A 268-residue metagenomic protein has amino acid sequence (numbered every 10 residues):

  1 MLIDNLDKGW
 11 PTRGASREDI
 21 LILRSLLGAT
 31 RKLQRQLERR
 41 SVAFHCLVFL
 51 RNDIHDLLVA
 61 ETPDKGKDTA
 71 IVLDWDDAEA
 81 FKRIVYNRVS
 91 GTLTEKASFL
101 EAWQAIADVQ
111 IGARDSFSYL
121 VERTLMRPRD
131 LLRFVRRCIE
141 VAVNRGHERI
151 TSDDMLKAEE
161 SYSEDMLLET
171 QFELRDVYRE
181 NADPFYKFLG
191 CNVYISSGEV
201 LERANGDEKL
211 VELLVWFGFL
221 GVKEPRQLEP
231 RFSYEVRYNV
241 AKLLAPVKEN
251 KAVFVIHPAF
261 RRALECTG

Functional and structural regions predicted by a protein language model:
L6-A113: The catalytic "switch" region of P-loop NTPases
I111-V141, G146-G268: C-terminal leucine-rich, beta-strand-based interaction scaffolds used for sensing/assembly
